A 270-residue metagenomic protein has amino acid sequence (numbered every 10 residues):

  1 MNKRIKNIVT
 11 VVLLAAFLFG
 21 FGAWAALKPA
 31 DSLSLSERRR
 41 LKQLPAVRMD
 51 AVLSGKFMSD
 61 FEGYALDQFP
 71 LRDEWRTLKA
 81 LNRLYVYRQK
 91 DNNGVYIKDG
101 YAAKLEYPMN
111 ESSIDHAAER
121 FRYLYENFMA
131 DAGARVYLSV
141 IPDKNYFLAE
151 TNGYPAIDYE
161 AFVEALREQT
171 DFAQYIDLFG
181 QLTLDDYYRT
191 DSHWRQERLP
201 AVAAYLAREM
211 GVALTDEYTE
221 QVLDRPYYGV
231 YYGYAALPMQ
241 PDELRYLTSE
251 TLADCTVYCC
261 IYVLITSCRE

Functional and structural regions predicted by a protein language model:
M1-E270: Extracellular glycan-modifying ectodomains
